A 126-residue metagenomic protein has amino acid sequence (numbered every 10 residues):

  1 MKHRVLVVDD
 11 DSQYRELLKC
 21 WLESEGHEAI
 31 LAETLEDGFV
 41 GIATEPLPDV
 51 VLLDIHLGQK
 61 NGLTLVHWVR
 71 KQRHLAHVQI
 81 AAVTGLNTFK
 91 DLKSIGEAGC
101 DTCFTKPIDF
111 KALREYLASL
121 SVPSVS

Functional and structural regions predicted by a protein language model:
D11-R15: Short acidic/polar segment at the start of the alpha1 helix of CheY-like receiver
E16-S24: Charged docking surfaces used in two-component/phosphorelay signaling
L31-V50: Acidic, metal-coordinating helix/loop segments flanking the phosphotransfer/catalytic sites of two-component signaling
D54, T84: Active-site residues of response regulator receiver
G58, T88, P107: The feature encodes the CheY-like receiver
L63-A76: Short amphipathic alpha-helix used as the core "switch/output" element in two-component signaling
T64, N87-F104, E115: Alpha4 helix (beta4-alpha4-beta5 surface) of REC/receiver domains from two-component response regulators
I108-L117: C-terminal output helix
